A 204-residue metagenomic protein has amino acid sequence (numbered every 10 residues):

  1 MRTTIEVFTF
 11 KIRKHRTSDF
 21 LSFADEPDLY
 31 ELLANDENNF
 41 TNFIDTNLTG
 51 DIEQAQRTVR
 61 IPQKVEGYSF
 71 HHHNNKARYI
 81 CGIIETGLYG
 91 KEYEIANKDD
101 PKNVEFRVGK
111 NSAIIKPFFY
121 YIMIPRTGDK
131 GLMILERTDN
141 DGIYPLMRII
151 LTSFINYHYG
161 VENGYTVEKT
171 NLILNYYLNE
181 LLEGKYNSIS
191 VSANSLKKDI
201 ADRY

Functional and structural regions predicted by a protein language model:
M1-N97, N140-Y204: Terminal interaction module
H72-D141: Long, hydrophobic/aromatic-enriched structural stretches that serve as scaffold segments
